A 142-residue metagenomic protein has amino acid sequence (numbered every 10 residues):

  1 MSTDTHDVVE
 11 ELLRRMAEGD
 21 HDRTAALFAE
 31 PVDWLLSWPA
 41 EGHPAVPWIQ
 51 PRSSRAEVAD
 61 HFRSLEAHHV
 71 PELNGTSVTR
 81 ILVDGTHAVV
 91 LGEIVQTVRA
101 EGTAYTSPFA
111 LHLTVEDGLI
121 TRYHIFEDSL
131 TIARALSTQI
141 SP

Functional and structural regions predicted by a protein language model:
M1-E30, I140-P142: Short, low-complexity N-terminal intrinsically disordered segments enriched in polar/charged residues
M1-S2, P47, P51, G102: Alpha-helix initiation/capping motif
E30-V83: A solvent-exposed, acidic/Ser-Thr-rich amphipathic alpha-helical stretch
E66-P142: A beta-strand edge to alpha-helix "cap/lid" segment located at domain peripheries
